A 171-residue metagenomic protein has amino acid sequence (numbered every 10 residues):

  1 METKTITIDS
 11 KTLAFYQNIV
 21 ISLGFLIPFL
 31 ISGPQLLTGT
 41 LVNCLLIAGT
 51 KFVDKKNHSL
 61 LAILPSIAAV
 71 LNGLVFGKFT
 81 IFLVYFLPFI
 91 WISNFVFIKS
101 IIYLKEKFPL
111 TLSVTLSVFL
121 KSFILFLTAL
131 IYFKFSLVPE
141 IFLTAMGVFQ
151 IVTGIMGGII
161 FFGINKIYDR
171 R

Functional and structural regions predicted by a protein language model:
E2-F52, K56-N57: Hydrophobic transmembrane alpha-helices
N18, S22-F25, C44, I63 (+5 more regions): Residue-level signature of the transmembrane alpha-helical core of multi-pass small-molecule transporters
S22-L30, P65-F76, F119-L127: Aromatic-anchored segments of alpha-helical transmembrane domains
F29-T38, S59-I67, W91-K105: Hydrophobic alpha-helical transmembrane segments
G33, F76-F86, S93, K99 (+1 more regions): Membrane-embedded alpha-helical hairpins and interfacial helices in multi-pass inner-membrane proteins
P34-G49, L64-L74, A145-M146: Hydrophobic, membrane-facing alpha-helical anchors
L37-G49, P88-V96, F123: Membrane-embedded alpha-helical segments of multi-pass membrane proteins, especially the transmembrane helices
K56-L60, L112: Residue-level recognition of membrane-helix boundary sites in multi-pass small-molecule transporters
